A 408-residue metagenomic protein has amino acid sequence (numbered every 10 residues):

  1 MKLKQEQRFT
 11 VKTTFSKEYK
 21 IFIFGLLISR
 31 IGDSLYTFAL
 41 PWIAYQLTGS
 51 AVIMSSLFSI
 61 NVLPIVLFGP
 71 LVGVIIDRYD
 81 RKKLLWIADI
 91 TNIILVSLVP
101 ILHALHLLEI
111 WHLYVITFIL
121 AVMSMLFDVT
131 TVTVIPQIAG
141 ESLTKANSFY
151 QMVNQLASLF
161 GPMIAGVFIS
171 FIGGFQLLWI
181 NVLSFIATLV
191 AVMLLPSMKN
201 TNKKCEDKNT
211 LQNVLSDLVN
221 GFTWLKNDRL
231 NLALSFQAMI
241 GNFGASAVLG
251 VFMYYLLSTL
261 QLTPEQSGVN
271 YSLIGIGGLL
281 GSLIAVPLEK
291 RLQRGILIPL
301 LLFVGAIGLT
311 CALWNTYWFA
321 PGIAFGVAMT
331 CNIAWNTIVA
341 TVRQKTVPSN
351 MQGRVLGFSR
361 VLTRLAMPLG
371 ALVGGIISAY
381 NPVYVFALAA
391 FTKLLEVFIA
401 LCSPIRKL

Functional and structural regions predicted by a protein language model:
E6-P64, T223, N227-I274: Helix-loop boundary and gating motifs at the non-cytosolic
L27, L108-L126, M239, F319-A334: Hydrophobic core of transmembrane alpha-helices in multi-pass small-molecule transporters, especially MFS/SLC-type
A39-T48, V99-L105, F160-I180, S258-T259 (+1 more regions): Transmembrane alpha-helix termini and helix-breaking/packing motifs in multi-pass membrane transporters
I65-H103: Conserved MFS/SLC helix-loop-helix module at the cytosolic interface between two early adjacent transmembrane helices
L67-P70, R78, L84, V219 (+3 more regions): C-terminal transmembrane bundle of multi-pass solute transporters/carriers
I90-L107, F303-T316: C-terminal ends and interior cores of transmembrane alpha-helices in multi-pass membrane transporters/permeases
I116-L159: Cytoplasmic helix-loop-helix junction between adjacent transmembrane helices in 12-TM secondary transporters
T133-I138, L178-N209, L401-L408: Helix-loop junctions on the cytosolic side of multi-pass membrane transporters, especially the intracellular loop
